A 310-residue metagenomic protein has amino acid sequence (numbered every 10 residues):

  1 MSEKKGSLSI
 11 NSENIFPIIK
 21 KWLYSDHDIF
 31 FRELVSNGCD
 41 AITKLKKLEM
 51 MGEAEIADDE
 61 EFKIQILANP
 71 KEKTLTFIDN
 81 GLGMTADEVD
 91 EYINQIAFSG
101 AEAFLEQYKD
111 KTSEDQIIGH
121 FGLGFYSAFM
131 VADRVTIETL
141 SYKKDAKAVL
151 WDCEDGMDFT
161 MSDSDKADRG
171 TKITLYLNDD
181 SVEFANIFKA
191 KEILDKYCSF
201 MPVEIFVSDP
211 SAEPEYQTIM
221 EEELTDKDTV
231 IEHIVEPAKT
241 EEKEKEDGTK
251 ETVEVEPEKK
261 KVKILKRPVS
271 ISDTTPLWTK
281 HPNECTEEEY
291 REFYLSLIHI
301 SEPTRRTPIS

Functional and structural regions predicted by a protein language model:
M1-F184, E192, S199, E241-K243: GHKL (Bergerat-fold) ATPase N-terminal catalytic module, capturing the glycine-rich phosphate-binding loop and acidic
S2-P17, F98-S99, E246-E288: Short N-terminal signal/transit or membrane-insertion segments and the immediately adjacent low-complexity/disordered
F31-E33, F104-K109, F188, I205-S211 (+1 more regions): Short coil/turn segments at secondary-structure boundaries
D158-Y216, E223, V262-L295: ATP-binding catalytic core of ATPases
E215-I264: Long intrinsically disordered, low-complexity regions that are acidic and Ser/Thr-rich
I298-S310: Single conserved hydrophobic/aromatic residue that forms the stacking wall/gate of nucleotide- or nucleobase-binding
